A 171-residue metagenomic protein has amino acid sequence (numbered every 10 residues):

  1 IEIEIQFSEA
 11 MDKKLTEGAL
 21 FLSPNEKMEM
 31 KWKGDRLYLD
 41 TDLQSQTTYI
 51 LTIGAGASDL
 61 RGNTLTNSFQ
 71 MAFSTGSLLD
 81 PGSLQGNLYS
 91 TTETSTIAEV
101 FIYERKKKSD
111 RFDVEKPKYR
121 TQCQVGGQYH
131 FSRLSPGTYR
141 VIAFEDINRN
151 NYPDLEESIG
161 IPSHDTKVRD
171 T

Functional and structural regions predicted by a protein language model:
I1-R133, T138-R140, G160: Acidic, low-complexity Ser/Thr/Gly/Pro-rich repeat segments typical of extracellular/periplasmic and surface-exposed
T64-F69, D146-T171: Structured interaction patches on ligand/partner-binding surfaces of diverse proteins
